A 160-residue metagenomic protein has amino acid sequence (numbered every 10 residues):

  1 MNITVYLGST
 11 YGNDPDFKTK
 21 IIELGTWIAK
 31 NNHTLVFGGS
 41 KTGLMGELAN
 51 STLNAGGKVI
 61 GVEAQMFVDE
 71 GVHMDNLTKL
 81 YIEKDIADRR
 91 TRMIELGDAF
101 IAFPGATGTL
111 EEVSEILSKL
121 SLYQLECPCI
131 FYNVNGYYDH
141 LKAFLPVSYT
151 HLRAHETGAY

Functional and structural regions predicted by a protein language model:
M1-K58: Glycine-rich beta-alpha loop segments
G8-Y11, K41, Q65-F67, G105-G108: Short glycine-rich anion-binding loops that position phosphate/pyrophosphate groups of nucleotides and phosphorylated
P15, I22, G46, A87 (+2 more regions): Glycine-rich phosphate-binding loop at the start of an alpha helix
G43, E47, Y137-P146: Glycine-rich, charge-decorated loop segments at or immediately adjacent to ligand/cofactor-binding or catalytic sites
L44-A102: Acidic/glycine-enriched connector segments
E63, F103, K119-K142: Short, acidic/small-residue loops that bind anionic groups at enzyme active sites
R90-L120: Active-site/ligand-binding-proximal alpha/beta "capping" segment
T150-T157: Conserved small/polar residues in nucleotide/adenosyl-binding loops
